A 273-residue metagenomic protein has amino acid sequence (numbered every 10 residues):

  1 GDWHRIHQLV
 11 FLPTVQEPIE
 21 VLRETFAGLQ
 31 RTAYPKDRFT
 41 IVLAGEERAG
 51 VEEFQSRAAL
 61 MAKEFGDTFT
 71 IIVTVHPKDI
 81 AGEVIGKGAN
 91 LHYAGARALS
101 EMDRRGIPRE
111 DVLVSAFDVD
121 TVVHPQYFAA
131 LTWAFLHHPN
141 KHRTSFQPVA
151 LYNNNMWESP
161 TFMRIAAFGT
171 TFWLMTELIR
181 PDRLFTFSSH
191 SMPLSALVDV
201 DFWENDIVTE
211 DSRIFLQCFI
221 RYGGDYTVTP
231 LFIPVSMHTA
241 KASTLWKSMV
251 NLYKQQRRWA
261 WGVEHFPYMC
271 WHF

Functional and structural regions predicted by a protein language model:
G1-T244, S248, R257-E264: Internal catalytic domains of large membrane-associated glycosyltransferases
N251: Conserved active-site-proximal loop/helix segments of enzymes involved in bacterial cell-wall and related
M269-F273: Long, charge-rich alpha-helical interaction segments
